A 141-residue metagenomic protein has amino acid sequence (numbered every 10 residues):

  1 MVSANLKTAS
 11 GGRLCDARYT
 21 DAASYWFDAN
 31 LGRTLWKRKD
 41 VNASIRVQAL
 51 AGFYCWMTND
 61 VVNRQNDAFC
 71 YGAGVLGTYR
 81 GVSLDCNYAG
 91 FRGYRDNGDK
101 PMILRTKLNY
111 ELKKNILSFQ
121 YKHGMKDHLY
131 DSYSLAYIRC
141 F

Functional and structural regions predicted by a protein language model:
M1-D67, C86: Outer-membrane pore/translocation modules
M1-V2, K39-V47, F69, R80-L84 (+3 more regions): Outer-envelope beta-barrel architecture signal
A17, Y54, G74-L76, P101-T106: A generic short-segment signal for beta-strand/edge and adjacent turn/coil regions
Y19-D21, K37-V41, N63-Q65, L76 (+3 more regions): Generic marker of residues within folded, mature protein domains
Y19-F27, N63-Y71, K100-L104, E111 (+1 more regions): Residues that define the transmembrane beta-barrel architecture of outer-membrane proteins
N30-R38, Y79-G81, L112-K114, M125 (+1 more regions): Outer-membrane beta-barrel proteins
G52-C55, G77-T78, V82, G90 (+1 more regions): Exposed, low-structure sequence patches enriched in small/polar residues
G90, R95-F141: Predominantly the C-terminal beta-signal and adjacent terminal strand-loop region of outer-membrane beta-barrel
